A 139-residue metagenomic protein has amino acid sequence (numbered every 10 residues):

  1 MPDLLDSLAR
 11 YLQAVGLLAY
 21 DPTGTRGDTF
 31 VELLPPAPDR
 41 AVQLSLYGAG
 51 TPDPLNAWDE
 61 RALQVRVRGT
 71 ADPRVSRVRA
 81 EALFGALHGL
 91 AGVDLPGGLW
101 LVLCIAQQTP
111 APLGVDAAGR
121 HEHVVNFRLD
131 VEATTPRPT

Functional and structural regions predicted by a protein language model:
M1-P54, L90, D94-P96, P138-T139: Small/polar-rich, solvent-exposed N-terminal microdomains that initiate assembly or binding
P36-P38, L55-D59, A117-H121: A generic structural micro-feature
Q43, N56-R61, V102-C104, E132-T134: Divalent metal-cofactor coordination and adjacent catalytic microenvironments
L46-T51, A71, T109-P112: Short, well-ordered turn and helix-capping elements at secondary-structure junctions
P52, P73-V75, A133-R137: Residue-level signal for secondary-structure boundary sites
A57-A71, E81, H121-E132: Oligomerization/assembly interface segments of phage tail-like spikes and tubes
G69-G92: Mid-chain, well-packed structural core segment of small domains
H88-T139: Acidic-leaning, charged glycine-interspersed low-complexity segments
